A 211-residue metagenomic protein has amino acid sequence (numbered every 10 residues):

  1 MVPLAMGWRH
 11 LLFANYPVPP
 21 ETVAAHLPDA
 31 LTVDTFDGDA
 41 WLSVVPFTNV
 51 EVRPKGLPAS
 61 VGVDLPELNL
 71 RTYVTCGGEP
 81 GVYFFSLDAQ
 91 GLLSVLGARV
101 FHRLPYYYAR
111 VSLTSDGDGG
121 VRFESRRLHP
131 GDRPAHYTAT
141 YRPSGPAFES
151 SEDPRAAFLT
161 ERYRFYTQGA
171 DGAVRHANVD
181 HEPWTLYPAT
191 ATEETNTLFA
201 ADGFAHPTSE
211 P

Functional and structural regions predicted by a protein language model:
M1-K55, W184, P188, E194-P211: Hydrophobic, proline/glycine-rich low-complexity stretches
L27, L42, P46, V63 (+3 more regions): A sequence-level detector of short, solvent-exposed, charge-rich linear segments
W41-A89: Extended, compositionally biased
N69-P211: Internal, well-folded beta-alpha domain core
